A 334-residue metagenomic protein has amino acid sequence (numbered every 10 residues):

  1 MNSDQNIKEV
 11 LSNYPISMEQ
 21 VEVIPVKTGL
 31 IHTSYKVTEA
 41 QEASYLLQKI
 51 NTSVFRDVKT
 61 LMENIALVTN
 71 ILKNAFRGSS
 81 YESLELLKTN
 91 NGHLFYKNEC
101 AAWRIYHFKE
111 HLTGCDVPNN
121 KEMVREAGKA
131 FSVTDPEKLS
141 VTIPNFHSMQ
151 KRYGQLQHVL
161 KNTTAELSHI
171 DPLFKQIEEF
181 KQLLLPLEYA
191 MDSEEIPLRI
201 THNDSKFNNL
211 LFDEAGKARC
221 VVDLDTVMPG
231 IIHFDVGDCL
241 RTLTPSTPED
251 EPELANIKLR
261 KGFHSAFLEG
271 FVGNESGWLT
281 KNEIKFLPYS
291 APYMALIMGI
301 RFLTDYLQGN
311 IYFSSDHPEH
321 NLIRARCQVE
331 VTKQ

Functional and structural regions predicted by a protein language model:
M1, K138-A190: Active-site catalytic-loop/activation-segment of kinase and kinase-like phosphoryl-transfer enzymes
M1-I24: Juxta-kinase regulatory segment immediately upstream of eukaryotic protein kinase catalytic domains
I24-V26, L30-Y45, K49-H158, I232 (+4 more regions): Conserved ATP-binding subdomain of kinase catalytic cores across diverse folds
L30-E39, L46-L47, L86, L184-F234: Active-site acidic catalytic loop and adjacent metal/ATP-binding pocket of ATP-dependent phosphoryl transfer enzymes
M123, P197, H202, M228 (+2 more regions): Secondary-structure capping and boundary motifs in well-ordered enzyme cores
H233-G277, Y293-Y312: Active-site activation/catalytic loop segments of kinase-like enzymes and analogous catalytic loops in related
L279-A291: All-alpha amphipathic helical-bundle segments outside canonical DNA-binding/catalytic cores that form hydrophobic
I297-Q334: ATP/Mg2+ or Mg2+-diphosphate-binding catalytic cores that bind nucleotide phosphates or diphosphates via glycine-rich
